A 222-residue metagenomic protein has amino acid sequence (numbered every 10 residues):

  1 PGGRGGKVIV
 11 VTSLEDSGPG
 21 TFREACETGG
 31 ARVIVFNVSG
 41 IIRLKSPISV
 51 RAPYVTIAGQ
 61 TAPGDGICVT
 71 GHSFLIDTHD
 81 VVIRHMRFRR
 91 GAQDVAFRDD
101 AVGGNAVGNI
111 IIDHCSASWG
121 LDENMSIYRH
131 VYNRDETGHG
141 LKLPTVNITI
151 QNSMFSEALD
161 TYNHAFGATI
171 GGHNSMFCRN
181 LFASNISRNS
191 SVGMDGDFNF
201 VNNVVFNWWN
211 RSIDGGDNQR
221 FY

Functional and structural regions predicted by a protein language model:
P1-I34: Acidic Gly/Asp/Thr-rich repetitive segments characteristic of extracellular carbohydrate-active and adhesion proteins
G6-V8, A31, A52, G64 (+1 more regions): Sequence-level motif detector for i,i+2 pairs with an aromatic at +2
G6-V8, F97-D99, A165, S187: Short, solvent-exposed beta-strand edge segments and adjacent coil->beta transition regions
E15-S17, S39-I41, T61-G64: Acidic glycine-/aspartate-rich tracts in secreted/extracellular proteins
F22-G30, I42-A58, I67-R84, R90-G108: Extracellular beta-strand-rich solenoid/capping regions of secreted or surface-exposed proteins that bind or remodel
Y54, G59, P63, H79-R90 (+5 more regions): Right-handed parallel beta-helix
S190-S191, D214: Catalytic alpha/beta core domains of metabolic enzymes, predominantly
